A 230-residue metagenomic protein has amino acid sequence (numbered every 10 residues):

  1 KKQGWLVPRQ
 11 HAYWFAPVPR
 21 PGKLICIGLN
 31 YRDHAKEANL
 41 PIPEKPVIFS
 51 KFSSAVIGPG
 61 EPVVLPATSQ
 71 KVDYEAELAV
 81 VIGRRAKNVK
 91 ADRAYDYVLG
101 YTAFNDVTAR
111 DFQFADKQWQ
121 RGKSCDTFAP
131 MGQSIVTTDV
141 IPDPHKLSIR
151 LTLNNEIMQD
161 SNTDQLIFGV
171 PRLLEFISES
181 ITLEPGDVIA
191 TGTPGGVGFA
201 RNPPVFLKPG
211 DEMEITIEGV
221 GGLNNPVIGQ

Functional and structural regions predicted by a protein language model:
K1-P46, E214: N-terminal non-catalytic cap/leader segment that marks the start of a structured domain
V7, P17, H34, L40 (+1 more regions): Catalytic-pocket segment enriched in acidic/His residues
I42-P59, Y74, K208-G219: Structural signature of FAD isoalloxazine-binding scaffolds in flavoprotein oxidoreductases
G58-A79: A structural-propensity feature for long, helix-poor, extended segments
P62-T68, R84-V89, F114-Q118, G132-T138: Glycine-rich, charged/polar anion/phosphate-binding loops that engage phosphate groups from diverse ligands
E77-V81, T102, R150: Residues embedded in well-ordered beta-strands
K87-T102: N-terminal accessory regions of nucleic-acid-interacting proteins
